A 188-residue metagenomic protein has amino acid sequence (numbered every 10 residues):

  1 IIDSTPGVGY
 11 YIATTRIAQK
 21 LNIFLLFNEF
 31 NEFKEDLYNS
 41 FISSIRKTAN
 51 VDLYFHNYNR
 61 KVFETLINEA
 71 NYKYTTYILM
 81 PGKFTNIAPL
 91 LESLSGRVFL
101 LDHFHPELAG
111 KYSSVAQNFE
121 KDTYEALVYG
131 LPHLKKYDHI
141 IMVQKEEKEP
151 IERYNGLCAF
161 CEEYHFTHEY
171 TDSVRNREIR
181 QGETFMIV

Functional and structural regions predicted by a protein language model:
I1-T5: N-terminal helix-turn-helix
P6-N68, Y164: Amphipathic helical "hinge" segments at domain boundaries
L21-E29, D138-K145, M186-I187: Short hydrophobic beta-strand segments
F33-K47, D122-Y129, E149-F166: Short, solvent-exposed amphipathic alpha-helices that sit in or adjacent to ligand/effector-binding or catalytic
L53-H56, L79-P81, G96-P106: Short beta-strand elements of ligand-binding domains
N59-F63, T75-L91, I141, P150-V188: Hydrophobic alpha-helical
K83, F104-I141: Hydrophobic alpha-helical segments within soluble ligand-binding/sensing domains
L90-S95, L134: Short, conserved loop/helix-junction motifs that constitute active-site signature segments in enzyme catalytic cores
